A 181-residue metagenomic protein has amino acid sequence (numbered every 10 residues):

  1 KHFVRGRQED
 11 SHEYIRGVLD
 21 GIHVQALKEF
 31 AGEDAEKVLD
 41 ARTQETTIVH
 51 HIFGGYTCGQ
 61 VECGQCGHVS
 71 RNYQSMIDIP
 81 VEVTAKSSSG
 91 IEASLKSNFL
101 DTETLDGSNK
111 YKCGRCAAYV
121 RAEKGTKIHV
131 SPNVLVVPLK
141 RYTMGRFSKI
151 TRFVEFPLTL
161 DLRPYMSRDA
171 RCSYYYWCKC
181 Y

Functional and structural regions predicted by a protein language model:
K1-S75, R115-A117: Papain-like cysteine protease catalytic cores
D34-Q44, I48, G67-Y181: Exposed substrate/partner-binding surface patches
